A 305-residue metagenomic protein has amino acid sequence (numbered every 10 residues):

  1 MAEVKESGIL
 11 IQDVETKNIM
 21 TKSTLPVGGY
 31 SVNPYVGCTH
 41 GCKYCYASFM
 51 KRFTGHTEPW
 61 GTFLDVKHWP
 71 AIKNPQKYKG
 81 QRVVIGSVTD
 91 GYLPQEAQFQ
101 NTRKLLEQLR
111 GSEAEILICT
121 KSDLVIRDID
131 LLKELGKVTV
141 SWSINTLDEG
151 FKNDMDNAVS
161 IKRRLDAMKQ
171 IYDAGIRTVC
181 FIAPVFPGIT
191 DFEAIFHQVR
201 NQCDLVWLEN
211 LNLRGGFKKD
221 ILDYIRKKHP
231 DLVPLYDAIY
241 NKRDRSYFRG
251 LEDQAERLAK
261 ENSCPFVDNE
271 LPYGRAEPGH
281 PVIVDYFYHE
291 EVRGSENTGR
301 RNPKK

Functional and structural regions predicted by a protein language model:
M1-T139, L147-F151, I161-K162, D173: Conserved Radical SAM active-site core
A2-E15, A194-K305: Auxiliary Fe-S-binding modules of radical SAM enzymes
Y30, V83, I116, V140-W142 (+3 more regions): Hydrophobic faces of well-ordered beta-strands that scaffold small-molecule active sites in alpha/beta enzyme cores
W69, R103-L106, I129, R164-M168 (+2 more regions): Generic structural signal for well-ordered alpha-helices, preferentially at hydrophobic/aromatic core positions
V88-D90, K121-D123, S143-L147, A183-V185 (+2 more regions): Active-site beta-loop-alpha junctions enriched in small/polar residues
R110, K133, L165-G175, E256-N262: Surface-exposed amphipathic alpha-helices with a cationic face
E134-V140, R200-L205: Glycine-enriched alpha-helix->loop->beta-strand junction motifs that scaffold or abut catalytic
N157, K169-T190, N241-R245: Conserved strand-turn element in the central/C-terminal portion of the radical SAM core barrel that lines
